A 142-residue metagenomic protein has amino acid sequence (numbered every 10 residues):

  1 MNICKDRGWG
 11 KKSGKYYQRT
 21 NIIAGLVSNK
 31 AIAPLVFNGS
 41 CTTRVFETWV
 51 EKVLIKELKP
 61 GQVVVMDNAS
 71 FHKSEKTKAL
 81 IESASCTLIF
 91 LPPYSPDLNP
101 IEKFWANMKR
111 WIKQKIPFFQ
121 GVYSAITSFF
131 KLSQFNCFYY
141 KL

Functional and structural regions predicted by a protein language model:
M1-E51: Extended, low-complexity cationic-aromatic segments
M1-S13, K76-P92: A short alpha/beta connector and helix-capping loop motif
G14-Y16, L54-L58, L80: Short, conserved, surface-exposed binding loops centered on an aromatic residue
V45-V63: Short, basic/hydrophobic alpha-helical segments
P60-Q62, C86, Q134: Short coil/turn segments at beta-strand junctions that form active-site/ligand-binding loops
M66-N68, E75, I89-W111, Y123: RNase H-like two-metal-ion nuclease catalytic core shared by retroviral integrases and related mobile-element nucleases
P100-L142: C-terminal anion-handling pockets and recognition modules
